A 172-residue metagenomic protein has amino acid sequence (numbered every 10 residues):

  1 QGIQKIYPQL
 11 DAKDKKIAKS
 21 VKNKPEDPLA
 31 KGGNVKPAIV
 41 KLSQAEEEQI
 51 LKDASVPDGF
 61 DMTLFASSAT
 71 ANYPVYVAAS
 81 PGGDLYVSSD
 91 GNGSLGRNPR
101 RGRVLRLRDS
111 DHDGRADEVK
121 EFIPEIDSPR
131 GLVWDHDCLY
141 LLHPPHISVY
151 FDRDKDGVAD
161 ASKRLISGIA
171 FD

Functional and structural regions predicted by a protein language model:
Q1-D172: Beta-propeller domains with acidic blade repeats across secreted/periplasmic ectodomains and cytosolic WD/CNH propellers
